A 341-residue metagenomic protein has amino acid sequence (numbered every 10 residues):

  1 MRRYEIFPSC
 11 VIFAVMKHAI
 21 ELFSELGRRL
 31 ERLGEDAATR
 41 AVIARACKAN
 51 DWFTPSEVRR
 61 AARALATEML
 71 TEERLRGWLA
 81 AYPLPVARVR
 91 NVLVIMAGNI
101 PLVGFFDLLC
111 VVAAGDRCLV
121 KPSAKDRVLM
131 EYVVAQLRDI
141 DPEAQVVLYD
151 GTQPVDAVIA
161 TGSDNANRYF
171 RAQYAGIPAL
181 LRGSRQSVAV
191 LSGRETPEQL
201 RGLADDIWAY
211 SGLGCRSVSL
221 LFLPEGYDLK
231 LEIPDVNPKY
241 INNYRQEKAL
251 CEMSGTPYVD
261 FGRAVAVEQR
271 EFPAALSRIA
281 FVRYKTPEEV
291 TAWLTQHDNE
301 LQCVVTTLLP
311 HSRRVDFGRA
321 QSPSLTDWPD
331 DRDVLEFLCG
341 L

Functional and structural regions predicted by a protein language model:
M1-L93, V282-P287, L301-S312, F317: N-terminal Rossmann-like NAD(P)+-binding subdomain of aldehyde/semialdehyde dehydrogenases
A19, C110-A114, V290: Hydrophobic alpha-helical segments that mediate membrane insertion or helix-helix packing
G77-R138: Conserved small-residue-rich beta-alpha loop and adjacent elements that most often cradle the phosphate/pyrophosphate
A81-M96, E143, Y149-P154, D164 (+2 more regions): Donor nucleotide-activated moiety binding/catalytic core segment of transferases that use nucleotide-activated donors
N91, I140-Y227, S324-L341: Conserved NAD(P)+-binding/catalytic subdomain of aldehyde/semialdehyde dehydrogenases
D107, Y169-F170, W293: A short acidic, amphipathic alpha-helical/loop segment
L109-V111, A175, D298: Short, solvent-exposed amphipathic alpha-helical segments in soluble enzyme and RNA/protein-processing domains
Y210-L341: NAD(P)-dependent aldehyde/semialdehyde dehydrogenase
